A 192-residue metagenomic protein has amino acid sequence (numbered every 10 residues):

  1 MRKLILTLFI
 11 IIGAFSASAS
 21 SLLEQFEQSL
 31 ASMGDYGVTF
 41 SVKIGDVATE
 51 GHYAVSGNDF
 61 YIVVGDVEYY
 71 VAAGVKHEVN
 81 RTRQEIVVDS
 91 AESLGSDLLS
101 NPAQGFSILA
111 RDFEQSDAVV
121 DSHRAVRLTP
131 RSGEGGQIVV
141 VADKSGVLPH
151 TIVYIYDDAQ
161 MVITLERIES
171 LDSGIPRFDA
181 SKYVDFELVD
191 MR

Functional and structural regions predicted by a protein language model:
M1-L4: Positively charged n-region of N-terminal signal peptides that target proteins for export
I11, F15-A48, A54-D59, Q84 (+1 more regions): N-terminal leader/targeting segments and the immediate start of mature chains
S29, E50-V55, E68-Y69, F113-V119: Short, exposed beta-strand/loop patches in secreted or surface proteins that constitute
S41-K43, V63, V79-R81, T129-R131 (+1 more regions): A generic structural motif
H52-S100, A159-M161: An acidic-aromatic
A54-Y61, Y70-K76, D121-S122, A142-H150 (+1 more regions): Short, solvent-exposed coil/turn segments at beta-strand boundaries
A91-S122: Flexible, surface-exposed loop/linker segments and immediately adjacent secondary-structure boundaries
V120-A125, R131-Q137, K144-R192: Non-transmembrane domains of secretory- and envelope-associated proteins
